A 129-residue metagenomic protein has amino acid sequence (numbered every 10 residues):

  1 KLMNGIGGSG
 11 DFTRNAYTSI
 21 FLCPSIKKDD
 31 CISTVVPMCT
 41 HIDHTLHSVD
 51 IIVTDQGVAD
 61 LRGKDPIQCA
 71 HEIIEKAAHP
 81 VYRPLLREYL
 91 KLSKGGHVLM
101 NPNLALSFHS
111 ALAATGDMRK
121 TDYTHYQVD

Functional and structural regions predicted by a protein language model:
K1-D129: Conserved phosphate- and dinucleotide-binding cores of soluble alpha/beta proteins, encompassing both enzyme active
